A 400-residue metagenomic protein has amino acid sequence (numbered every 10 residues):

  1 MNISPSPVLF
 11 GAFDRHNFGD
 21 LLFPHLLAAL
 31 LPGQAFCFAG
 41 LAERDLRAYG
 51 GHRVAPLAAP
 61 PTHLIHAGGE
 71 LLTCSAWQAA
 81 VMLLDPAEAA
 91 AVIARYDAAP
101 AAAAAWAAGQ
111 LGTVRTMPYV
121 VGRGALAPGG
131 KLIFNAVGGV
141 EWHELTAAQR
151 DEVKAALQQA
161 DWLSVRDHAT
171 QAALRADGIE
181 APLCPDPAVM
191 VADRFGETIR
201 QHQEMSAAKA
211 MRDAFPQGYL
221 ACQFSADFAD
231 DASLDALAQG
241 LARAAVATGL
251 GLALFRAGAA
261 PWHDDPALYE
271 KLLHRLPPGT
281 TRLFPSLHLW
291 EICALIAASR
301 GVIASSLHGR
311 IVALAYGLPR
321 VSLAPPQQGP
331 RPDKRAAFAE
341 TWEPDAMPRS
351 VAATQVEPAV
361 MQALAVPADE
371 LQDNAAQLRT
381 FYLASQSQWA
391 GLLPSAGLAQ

Functional and structural regions predicted by a protein language model:
M1-Q400: Active-site anion-handling motifs in enzyme catalytic cores
